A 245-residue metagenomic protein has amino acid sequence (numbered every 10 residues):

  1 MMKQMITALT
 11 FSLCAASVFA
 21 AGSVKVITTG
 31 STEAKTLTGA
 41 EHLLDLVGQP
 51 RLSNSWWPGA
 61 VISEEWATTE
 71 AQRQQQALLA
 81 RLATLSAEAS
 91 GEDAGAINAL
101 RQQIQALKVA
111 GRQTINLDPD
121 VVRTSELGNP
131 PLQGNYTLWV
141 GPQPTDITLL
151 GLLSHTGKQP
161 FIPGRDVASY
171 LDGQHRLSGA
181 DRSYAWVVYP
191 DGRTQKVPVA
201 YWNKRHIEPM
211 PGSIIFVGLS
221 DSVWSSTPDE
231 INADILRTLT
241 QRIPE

Functional and structural regions predicted by a protein language model:
M1-M2, A20: Initiator methionine at the very start of the polypeptide chain
M2-F11: Sec-dependent signal peptide recognition, specifically the positively charged N-region followed immediately by
A15-S17: N-terminal signal peptide c-region/cleavage motif recognized by signal peptidases
A20-E245: Ser/Thr/Pro/Gly-biased, low-complexity, turn-/loop-rich segments that often occur immediately after N-terminal
